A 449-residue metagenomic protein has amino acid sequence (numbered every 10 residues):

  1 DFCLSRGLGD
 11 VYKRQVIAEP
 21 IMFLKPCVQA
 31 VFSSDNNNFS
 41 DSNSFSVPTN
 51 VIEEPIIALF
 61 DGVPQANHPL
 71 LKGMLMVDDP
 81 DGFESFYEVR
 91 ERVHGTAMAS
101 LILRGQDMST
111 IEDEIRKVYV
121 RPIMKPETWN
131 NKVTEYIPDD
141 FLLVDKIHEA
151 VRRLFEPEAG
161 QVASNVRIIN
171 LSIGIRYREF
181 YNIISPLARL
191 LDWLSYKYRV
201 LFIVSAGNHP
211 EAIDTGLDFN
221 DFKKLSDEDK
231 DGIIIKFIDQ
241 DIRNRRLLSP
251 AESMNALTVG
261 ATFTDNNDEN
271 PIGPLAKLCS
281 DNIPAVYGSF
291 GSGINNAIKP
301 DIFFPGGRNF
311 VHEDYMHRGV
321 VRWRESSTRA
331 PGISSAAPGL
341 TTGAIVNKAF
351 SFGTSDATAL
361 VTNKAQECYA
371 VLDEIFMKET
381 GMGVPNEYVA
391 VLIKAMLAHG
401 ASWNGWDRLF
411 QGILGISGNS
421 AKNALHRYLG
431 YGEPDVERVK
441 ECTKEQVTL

Functional and structural regions predicted by a protein language model:
F2-Y12: Single conserved hydrophobic/aromatic residue that forms the stacking wall/gate of nucleotide- or nucleobase-binding
D10-A58, P80-V89, Q240-R243, I283-G288: N-terminal domain-start motif of subtilase-like serine proteases
S33, K72-D78, T134-D139, I183-R189 (+4 more regions): Short secondary-structure boundary/capping segments
S46-D79, S85-L142, S164-R167, R178-F180 (+7 more regions): Subtilisin-like serine protease catalytic core
F60-D81, T262-K277, P284, G288-T358 (+1 more regions): Catalytic-core environment of secreted peptidases
E127-S253, I345-F352, D356-A359, V389: Substrate-binding/access-modulating region of protease and related hydrolase catalytic domains
G207, L414-L449: Secreted peptidase-domain scaffold signal
A357-D373: Short, small-residue alpha-helix embedded
